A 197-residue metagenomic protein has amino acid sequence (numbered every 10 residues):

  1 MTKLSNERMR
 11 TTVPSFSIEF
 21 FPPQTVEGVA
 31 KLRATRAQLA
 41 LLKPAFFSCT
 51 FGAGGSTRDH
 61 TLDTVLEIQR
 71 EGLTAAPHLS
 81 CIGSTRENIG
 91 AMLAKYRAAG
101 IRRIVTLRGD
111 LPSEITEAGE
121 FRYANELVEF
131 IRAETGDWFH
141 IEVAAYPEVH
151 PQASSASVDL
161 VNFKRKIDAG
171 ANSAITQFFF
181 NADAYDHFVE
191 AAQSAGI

Functional and structural regions predicted by a protein language model:
M1-C49: Conserved N-terminal beta1-alpha1 strand-loop-helix module at the mouth
T2-E7, E27-V29, G55-E67, T85-M92 (+3 more regions): Active-site-adjacent beta->alpha loops and helix N-cap segments on the catalytic face of soluble alpha/beta enzymes
T12-S15, K43-F46, E71-A75, G100-R102 (+3 more regions): Short, well-ordered coil/turn segments that N-cap beta-strands
S15-K31, A53, A75-E87, H140-V158: Active-site mouth loops of central-metabolism enzymes
E19, F47, Y96, K166 (+1 more regions): Conserved, mostly hydrophobic/aromatic
A40, R97, I167-D168, Q193: Non-catalytic positions within long, well-ordered alpha-helices that form the structural scaffold/packing of enzyme
F46-T57, L79-C81, V105-L107, N172-N181: Catalytic beta/alpha-barrel core
Q152-A174: Active-site glycine-rich loop that binds ribose-phosphate moieties when present
